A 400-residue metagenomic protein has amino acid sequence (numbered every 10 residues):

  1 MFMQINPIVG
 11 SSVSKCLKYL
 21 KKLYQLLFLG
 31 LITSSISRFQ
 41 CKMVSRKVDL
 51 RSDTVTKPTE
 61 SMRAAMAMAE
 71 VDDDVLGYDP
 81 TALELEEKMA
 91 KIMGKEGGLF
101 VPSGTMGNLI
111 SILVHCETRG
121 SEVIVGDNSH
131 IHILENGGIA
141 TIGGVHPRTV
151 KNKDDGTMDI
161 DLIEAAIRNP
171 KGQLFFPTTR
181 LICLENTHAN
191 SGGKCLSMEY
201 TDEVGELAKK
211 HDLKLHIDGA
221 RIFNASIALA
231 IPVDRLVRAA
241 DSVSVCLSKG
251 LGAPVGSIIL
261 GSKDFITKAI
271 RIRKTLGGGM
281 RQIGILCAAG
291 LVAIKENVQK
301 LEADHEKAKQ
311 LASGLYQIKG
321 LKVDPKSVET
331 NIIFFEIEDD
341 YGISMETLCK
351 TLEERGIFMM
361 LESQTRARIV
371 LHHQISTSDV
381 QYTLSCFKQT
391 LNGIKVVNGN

Functional and structural regions predicted by a protein language model:
M1-S45, N392-N400: Eukaryotic N-terminal low-complexity, Ser/Thr- and Lys/Arg-rich leader segments that predominantly function as
V44-R355, M360-I375, D379-N400: Conserved PLP-enzyme active-site core in the AAT-like
